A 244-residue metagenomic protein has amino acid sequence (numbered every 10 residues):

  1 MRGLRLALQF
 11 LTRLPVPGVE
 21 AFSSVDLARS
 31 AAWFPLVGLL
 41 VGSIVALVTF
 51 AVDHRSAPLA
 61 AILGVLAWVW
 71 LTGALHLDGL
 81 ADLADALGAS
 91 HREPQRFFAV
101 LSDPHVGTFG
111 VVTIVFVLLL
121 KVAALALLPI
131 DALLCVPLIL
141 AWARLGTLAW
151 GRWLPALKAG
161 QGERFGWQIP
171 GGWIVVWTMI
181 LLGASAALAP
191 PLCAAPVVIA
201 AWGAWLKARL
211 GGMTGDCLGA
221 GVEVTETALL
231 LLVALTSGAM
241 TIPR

Functional and structural regions predicted by a protein language model:
M1-G73, A89-R96, D103-R244: Hydrophobic alpha-helical transmembrane segments
G73-G79: Replace "His-x-His-based motif
